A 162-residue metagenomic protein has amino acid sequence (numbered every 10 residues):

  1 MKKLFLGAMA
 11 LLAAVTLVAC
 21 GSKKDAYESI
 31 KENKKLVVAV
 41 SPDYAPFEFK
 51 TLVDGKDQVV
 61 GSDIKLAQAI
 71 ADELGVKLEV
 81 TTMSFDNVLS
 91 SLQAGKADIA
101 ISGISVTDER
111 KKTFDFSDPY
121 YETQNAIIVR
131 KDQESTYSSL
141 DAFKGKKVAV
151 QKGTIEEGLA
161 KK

Functional and structural regions predicted by a protein language model:
M1-L4: Positively charged n-region of N-terminal signal peptides that target proteins for export
T16-A19: C-terminal motif of bacterial Sec signal peptides marking the signal peptidase cleavage site
G21-K23: Bacterial signal peptide processing site
S29-G103: Extracytoplasmic small-molecule ligand-binding "clamshell" domains of the periplasmic binding protein/Venus flytrap
V40-A45, V59-D72, T123-K162: Bilobed "Venus flytrap"/periplasmic-binding protein-like clamshell domains and structurally analogous long
Q68, K77-A142: Acidic, polar ligand-binding/catalytic clefts
